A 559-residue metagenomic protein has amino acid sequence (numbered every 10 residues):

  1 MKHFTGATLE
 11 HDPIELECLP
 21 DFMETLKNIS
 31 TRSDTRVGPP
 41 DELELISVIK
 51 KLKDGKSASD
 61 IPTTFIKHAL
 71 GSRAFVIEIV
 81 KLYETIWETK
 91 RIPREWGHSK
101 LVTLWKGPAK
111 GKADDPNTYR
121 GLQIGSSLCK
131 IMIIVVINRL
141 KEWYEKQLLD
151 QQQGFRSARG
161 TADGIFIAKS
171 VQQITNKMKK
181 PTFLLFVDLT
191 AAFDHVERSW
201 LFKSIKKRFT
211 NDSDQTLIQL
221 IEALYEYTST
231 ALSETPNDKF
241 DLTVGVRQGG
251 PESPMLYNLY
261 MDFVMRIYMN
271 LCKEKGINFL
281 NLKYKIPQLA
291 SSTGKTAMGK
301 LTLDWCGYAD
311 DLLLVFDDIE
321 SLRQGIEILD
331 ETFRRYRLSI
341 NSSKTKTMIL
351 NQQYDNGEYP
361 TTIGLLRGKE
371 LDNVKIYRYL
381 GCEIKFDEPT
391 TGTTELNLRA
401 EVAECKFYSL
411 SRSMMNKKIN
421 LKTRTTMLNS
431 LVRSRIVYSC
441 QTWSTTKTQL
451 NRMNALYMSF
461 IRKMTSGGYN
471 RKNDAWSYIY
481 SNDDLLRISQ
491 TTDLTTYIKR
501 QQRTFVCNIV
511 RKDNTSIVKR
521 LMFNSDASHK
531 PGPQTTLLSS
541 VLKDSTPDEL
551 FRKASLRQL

Functional and structural regions predicted by a protein language model:
M1-D115, Q123, I131, I517 (+2 more regions): Surface-exposed loop/turn segments and immediately adjacent short secondary-structure elements within folded domains
H11-S47, R91, G97-K100, K141-H195 (+3 more regions): Active-site-proximal segment of RNA-dependent polymerases
D34-P40, G55, K67-S72, E88-E95 (+10 more regions): Conserved, non-catalytic sequence blocks in retroelement Pol enzymes and Pol-derived host proteins
G38-K50, I77-I86, G164-N176, S321-Y336 (+2 more regions): Inter-domain linker/hinge segments that demarcate the starts of reverse transcriptase and RNase H-type modules
G38-L82, W87-P93, T175-P181, I461-I517: Short, charged alpha-helical motifs in flexible N/C-terminal segments and linkers
K53-T63, L101, A113-I124, D163-K206 (+2 more regions): Conserved catalytic palm subdomain of right-hand nucleotidyl-transferase polymerases, strongest for RNA-directed enzymes
H98-P116, E142-Y144, E226-D241, V402-L410: Active-site-adjacent bridging/hinge elements
L232-D238, L242-G250, P254-S291, T296-L559: Short linear motifs embedded in intrinsically disordered, charge-biased segments
